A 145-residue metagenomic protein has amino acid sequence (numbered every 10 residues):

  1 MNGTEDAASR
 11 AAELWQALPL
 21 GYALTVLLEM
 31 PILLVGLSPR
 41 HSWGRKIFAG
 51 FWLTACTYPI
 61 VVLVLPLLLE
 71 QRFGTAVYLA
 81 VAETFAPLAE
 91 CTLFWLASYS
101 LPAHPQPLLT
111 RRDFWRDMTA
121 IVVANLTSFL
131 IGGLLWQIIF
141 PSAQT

Functional and structural regions predicted by a protein language model:
M1-Q16, S142-T145: Short, strongly hydrophobic alpha-helical membrane anchors
E13-V26, A76-F85: Structural signature of hydrophobic alpha-helical transmembrane segments
Y22-S38, E90: N-terminal signal-anchor/start-transfer transmembrane helix
F48-L68: A generic, lipid-embedded transmembrane alpha helix
T57-Y58, L79-Y99: Hydrophobic alpha-helical membrane segments
L63-A89: Short alpha-helical packing/oligomerization segments
R72, T92-T119: Membrane-helix boundary connector in multi-pass membrane proteins
F129-T145: Juxtamembrane boundary at the C-terminal end of a transmembrane helix
